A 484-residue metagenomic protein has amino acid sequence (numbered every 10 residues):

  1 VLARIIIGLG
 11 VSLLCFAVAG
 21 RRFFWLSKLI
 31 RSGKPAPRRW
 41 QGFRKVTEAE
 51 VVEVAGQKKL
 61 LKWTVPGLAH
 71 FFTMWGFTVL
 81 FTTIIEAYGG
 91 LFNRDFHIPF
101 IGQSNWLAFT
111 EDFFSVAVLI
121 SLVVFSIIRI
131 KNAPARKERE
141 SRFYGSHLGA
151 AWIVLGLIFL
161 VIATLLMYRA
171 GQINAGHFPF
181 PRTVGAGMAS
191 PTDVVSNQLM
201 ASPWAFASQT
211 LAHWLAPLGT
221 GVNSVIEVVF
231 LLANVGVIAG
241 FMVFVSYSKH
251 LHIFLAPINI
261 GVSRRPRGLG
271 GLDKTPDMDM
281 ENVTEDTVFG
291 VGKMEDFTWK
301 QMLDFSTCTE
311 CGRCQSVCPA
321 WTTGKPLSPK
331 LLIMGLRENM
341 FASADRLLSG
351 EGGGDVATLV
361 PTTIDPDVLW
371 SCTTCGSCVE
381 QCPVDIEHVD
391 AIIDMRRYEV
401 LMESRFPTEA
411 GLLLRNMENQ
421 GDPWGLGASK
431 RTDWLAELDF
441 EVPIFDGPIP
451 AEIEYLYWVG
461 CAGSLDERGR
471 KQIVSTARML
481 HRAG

Functional and structural regions predicted by a protein language model:
V1-V291, K330, M334, N339: Membrane-embedded alpha-helical bundles of multi-pass integral membrane proteins
L2-I127, K131, D296-F305, L327-L331 (+1 more regions): Iron-sulfur-cluster electron-transfer modules
A150, L218-G219, V225-F230, F241-V243 (+6 more regions): Generic recognition of flexible, low-complexity loop/linker segments
M242-C372, Q420: Ferredoxin-type iron-sulfur electron-transfer modules and their immediate structural context
